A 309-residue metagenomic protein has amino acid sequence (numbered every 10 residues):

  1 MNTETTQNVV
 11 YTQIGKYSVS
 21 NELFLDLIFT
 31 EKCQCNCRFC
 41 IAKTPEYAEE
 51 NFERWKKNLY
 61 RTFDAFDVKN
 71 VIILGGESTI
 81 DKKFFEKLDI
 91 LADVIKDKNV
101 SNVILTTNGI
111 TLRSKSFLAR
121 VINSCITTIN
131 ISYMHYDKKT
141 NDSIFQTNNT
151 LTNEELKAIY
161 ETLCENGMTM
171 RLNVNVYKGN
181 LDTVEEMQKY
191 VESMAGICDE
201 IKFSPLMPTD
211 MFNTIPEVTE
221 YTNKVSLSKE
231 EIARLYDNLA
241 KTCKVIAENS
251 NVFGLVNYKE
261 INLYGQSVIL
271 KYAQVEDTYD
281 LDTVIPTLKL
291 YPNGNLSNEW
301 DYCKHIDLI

Functional and structural regions predicted by a protein language model:
M1-Y17, T278-I309: Radical SAM enzyme core and accessory elements
N2-W55, F66: Canonical Radical SAM [4Fe-4S] cluster-binding loop centered on the CxxxCxxC motif and its immediate flanking residues
E22, C37, C198, I285-P286: Short, well-ordered alpha-helix to beta-strand connector turns
F24, A42-E53, F66-D81, D97-R113 (+3 more regions): Core AdoMet radical
I41, D89-N99, I122, Y160-G167: Surface-exposed amphipathic alpha-helices with a cationic face
E49, M134, K139-Y279, P292: Radical SAM enzyme [4Fe-4S]-AdoMet core and its adjacent flexible, acidic and glycine-rich loops/tails across
T62-A65, A119-C125, Y160-E165, S193-A195: Acidic (Asp/Glu)-rich catalytic clusters
F84-I90, R113-I122, D182-V191: Distinct, well-ordered alpha-helical segments
